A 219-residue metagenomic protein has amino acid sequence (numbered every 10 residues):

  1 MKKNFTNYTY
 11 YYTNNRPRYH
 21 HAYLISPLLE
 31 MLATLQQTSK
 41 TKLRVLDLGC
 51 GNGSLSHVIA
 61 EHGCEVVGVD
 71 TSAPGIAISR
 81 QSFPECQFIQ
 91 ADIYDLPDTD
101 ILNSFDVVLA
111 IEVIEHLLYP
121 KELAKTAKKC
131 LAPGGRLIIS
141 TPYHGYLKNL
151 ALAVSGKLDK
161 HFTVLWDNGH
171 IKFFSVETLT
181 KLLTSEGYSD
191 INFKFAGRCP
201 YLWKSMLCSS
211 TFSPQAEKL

Functional and structural regions predicted by a protein language model:
M1-N103, V107, K121-A124, I139-H144 (+5 more regions): Conserved N-terminal segment of class I S-adenosyl-L-methionine
T9-Y11, S155-L165: Short glycine/proline- and charge-enriched loop/turn segments that cap or connect secondary-structure elements
E61, L118, A132: Short conserved AdoMet
V107-V113: A short beta-strand submotif of the Rossmann-like class I SAM-dependent methyltransferase core that lines
H116-L117, Y146: Short glycine-rich, flexible loops that bind phosphorylated cofactors or substrates
A124-P133: A short glycine-rich, Lys/Arg-flanked "PGG" loop and its adjoining helix->strand segment in the class I
I139-K160: Conserved class I S-adenosyl-L-methionine
